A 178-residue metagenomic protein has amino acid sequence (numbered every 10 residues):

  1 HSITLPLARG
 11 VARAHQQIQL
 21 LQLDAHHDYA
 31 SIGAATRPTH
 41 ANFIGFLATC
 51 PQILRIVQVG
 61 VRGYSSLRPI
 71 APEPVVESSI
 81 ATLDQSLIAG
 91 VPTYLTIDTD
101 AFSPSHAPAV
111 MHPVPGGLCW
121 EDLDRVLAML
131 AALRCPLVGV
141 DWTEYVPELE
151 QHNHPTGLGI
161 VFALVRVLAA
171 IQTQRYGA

Functional and structural regions predicted by a protein language model:
H1-A178: Conserved alpha-helical scaffold segments that buttress catalytic/binding sites
